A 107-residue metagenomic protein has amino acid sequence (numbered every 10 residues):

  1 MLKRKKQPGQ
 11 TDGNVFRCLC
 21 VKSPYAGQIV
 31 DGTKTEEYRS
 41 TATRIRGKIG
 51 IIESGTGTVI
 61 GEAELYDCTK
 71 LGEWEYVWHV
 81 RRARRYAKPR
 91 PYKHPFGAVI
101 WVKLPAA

Functional and structural regions predicted by a protein language model:
L2-A107: Structured alpha/beta reader/binder surfaces that contact nucleic acids or chromatin modification marks
